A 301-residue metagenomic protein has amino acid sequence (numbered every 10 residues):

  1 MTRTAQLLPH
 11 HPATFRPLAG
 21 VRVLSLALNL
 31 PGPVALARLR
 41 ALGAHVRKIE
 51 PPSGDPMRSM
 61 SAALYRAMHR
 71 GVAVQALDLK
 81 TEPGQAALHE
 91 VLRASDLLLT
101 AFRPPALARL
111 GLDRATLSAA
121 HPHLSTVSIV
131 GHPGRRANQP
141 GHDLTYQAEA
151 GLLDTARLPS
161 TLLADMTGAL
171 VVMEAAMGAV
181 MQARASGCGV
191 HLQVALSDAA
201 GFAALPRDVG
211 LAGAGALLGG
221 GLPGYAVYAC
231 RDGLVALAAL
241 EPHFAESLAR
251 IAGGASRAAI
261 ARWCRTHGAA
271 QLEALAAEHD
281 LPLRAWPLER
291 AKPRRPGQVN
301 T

Functional and structural regions predicted by a protein language model:
M1-R184, A212, H267-A274, K292-T301: N-terminal helix-loop segment corresponding to the beta1-alpha1 unit of nucleotide/adenylate-binding folds
S53, G131-G134, L196-G201, D232 (+1 more regions): Glycine-rich beta-alpha junction loops
A73, C188, G233-V235: Short acidic/polar mixed-charge low-complexity motifs
R157-T167, H191, P223, L234-A236: A short glycine-threonine-serine/GTX helix/turn-capping micro-motif
T167-L218: Glycine-rich phosphate/adenylate-binding loop
P206-R257, A261, T266-A274, P282 (+1 more regions): Alpha-helical interface/anchor segments and their boundary "cap" residues
